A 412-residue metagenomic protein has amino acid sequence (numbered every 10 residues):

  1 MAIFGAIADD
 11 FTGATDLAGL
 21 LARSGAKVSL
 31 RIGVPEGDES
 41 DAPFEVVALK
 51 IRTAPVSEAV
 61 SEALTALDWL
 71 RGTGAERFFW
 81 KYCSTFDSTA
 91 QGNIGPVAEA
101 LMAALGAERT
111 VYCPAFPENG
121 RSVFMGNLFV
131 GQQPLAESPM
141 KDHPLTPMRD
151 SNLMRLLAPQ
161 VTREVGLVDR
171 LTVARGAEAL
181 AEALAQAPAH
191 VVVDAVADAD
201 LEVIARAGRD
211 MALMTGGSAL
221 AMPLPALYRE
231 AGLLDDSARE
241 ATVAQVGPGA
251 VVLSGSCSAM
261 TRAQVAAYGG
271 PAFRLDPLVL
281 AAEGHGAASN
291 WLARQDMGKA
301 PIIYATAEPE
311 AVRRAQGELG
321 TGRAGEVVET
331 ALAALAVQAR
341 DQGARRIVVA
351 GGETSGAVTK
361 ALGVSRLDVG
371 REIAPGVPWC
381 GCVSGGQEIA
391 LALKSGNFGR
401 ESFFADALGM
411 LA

Functional and structural regions predicted by a protein language model:
M1-G5, R31, P43, A59 (+2 more regions): Cap/lid and interdomain-hinge subdomains that line or gate substrate/regulatory clefts in soluble alpha/beta enzymes
I3-A8, E45-T53, E76-D87, D194 (+3 more regions): Short glycine-rich or small-residue beta-strand-to-loop segments that form or flank ligand, phosphate, metal/Fe-S
L17-G19, A90-I94, R121-F129, A179 (+6 more regions): Short acidic, glycine/serine/threonine-rich loops at helix termini
V34-P35, P55-L70, V328-A331: Glycine-rich, highly charged phosphate/nucleotide-binding loops
S40-I51, G298-K299, G381-A412: A structural-propensity feature for long, helix-poor, extended segments
G131-N290: Conserved, well-structured core segments that form the ligand-binding/active-site neighborhood of functional domains
K299-A350: C-terminal structural cap/anchor segments
A344, S355-F403: Conserved, well-ordered active-site substructure
